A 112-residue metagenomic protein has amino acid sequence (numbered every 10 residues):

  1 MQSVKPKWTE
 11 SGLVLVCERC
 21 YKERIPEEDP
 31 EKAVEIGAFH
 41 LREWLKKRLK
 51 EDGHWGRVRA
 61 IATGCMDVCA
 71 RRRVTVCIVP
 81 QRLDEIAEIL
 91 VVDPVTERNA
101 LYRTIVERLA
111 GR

Functional and structural regions predicted by a protein language model:
M1-L15, Y21-K22, A38, W55 (+1 more regions): Iron-sulfur (Fe-S) cluster-binding modules
M1-Q2, E31-A33, G56-A62: Short, mixed-charge, low-aromatic patches
K7-L15, K46-M66: Immediate flanking context of iron-sulfur cluster ligation sites
V14-E27, I61-I78: Local cysteine-cluster metal-coordination motifs and their immediate loop/turn environment, predominantly Fe-S cluster
V16-W55: Small-residue-enriched alpha-helical segments and adjacent helix-cap loops that form tight helix-helix packing
R42, R73-T75, R98: Generic internal hydrophobic packing segments that stabilize the cores of diverse globular domains
